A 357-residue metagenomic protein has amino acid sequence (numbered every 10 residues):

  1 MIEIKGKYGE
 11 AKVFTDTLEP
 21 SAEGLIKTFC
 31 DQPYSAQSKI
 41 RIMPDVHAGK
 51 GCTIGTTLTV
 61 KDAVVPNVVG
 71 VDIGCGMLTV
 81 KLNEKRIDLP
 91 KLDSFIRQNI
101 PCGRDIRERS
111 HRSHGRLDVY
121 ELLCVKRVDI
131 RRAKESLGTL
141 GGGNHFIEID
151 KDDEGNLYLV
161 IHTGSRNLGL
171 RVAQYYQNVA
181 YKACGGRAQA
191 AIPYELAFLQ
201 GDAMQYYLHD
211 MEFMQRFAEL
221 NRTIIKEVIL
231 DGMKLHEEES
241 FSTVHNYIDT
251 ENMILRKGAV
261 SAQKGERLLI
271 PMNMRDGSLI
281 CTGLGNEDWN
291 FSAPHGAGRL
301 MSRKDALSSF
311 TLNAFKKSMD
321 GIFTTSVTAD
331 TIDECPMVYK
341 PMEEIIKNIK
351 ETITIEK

Functional and structural regions predicted by a protein language model:
I2-T28, S35-I42, A48-I54, A63-P66 (+4 more regions): Domain-length cofactor-binding catalytic modules of enzymes
T57-L58: Glycine-rich phosphate/pyrophosphate-binding loop regions near the starts of catalytic domains
I73-L82: Acidic/polar active-site rim loop that often engages polyanionic ligands
Q98-C124: Acidic low-complexity segments
